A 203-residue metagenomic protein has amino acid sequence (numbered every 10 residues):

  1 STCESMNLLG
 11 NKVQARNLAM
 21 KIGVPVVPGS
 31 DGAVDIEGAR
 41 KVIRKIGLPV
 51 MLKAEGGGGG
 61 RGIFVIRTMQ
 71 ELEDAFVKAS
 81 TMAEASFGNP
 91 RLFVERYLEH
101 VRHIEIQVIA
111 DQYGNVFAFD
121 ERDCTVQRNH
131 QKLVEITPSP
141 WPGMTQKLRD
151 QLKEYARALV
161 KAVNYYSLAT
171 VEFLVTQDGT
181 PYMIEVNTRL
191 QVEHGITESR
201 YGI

Functional and structural regions predicted by a protein language model:
S1-V171, V175-R200: N-terminal beta-alpha lobe that positions the nucleotide/phosphoryl donor in ATP/NTP-coupled carboxylate activation
I203: Catalytic cores of secreted or luminal carbohydrate-active enzymes
